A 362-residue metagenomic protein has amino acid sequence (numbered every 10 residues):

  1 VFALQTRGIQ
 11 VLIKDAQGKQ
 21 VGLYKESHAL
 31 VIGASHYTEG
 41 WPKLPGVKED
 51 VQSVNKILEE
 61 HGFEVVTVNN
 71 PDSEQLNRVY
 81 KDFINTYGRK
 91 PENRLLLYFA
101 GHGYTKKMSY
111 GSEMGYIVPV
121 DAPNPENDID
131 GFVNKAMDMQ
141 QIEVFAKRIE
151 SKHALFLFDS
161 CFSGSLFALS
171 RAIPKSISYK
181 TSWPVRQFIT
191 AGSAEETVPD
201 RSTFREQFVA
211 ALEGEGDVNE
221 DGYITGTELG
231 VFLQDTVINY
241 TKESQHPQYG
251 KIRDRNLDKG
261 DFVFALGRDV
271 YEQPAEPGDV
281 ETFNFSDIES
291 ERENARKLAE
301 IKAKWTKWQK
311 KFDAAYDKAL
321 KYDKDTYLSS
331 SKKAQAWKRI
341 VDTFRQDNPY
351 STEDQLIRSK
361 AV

Functional and structural regions predicted by a protein language model:
F2-K324, Q335-P349, E353-A361: Cysteine endopeptidase catalytic domains of the caspase/legumain-like
S330-S331: Alpha-helical protein-protein interaction scaffolds
